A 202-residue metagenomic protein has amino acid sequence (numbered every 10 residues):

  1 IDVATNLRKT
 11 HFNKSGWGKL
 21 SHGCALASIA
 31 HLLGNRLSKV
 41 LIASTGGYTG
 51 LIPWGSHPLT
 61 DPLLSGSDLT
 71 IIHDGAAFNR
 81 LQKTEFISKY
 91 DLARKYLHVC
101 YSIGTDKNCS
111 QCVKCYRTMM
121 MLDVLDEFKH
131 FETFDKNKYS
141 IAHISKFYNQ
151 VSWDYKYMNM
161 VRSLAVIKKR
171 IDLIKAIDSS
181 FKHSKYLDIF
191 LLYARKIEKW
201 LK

Functional and structural regions predicted by a protein language model:
I1-K202: Nucleotide-activated chemistry modules centered on ATP-dependent adenylation/adenylyltransferase
